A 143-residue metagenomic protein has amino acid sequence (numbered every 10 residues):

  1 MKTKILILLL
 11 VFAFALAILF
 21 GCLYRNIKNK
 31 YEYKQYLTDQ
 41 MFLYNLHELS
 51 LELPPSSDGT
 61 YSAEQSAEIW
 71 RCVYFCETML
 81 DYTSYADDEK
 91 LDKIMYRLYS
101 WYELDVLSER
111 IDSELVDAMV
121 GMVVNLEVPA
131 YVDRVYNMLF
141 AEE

Functional and structural regions predicted by a protein language model:
M1, L10-F14, A86, K93: Mid-chain, structured segments of secreted extracytoplasmic proteins
K4-C22: Hydrophobic membrane-insertion alpha-helices, especially the h-region of bacterial N-terminal signal peptides
L16-L37: Transmembrane signal-anchor/signal-peptide helices with a preference for the extracytoplasmic
F20, I27, T78, M95-L98 (+2 more regions): A general marker of short, structured functional hotspots
N26-N29, N45, N125, N137: Detector for Asparagine
K34-Y99, M119-V120: Alpha-helical segments in soluble extracytoplasmic regions
L104-E143: C-terminal amphipathic alpha-helix
